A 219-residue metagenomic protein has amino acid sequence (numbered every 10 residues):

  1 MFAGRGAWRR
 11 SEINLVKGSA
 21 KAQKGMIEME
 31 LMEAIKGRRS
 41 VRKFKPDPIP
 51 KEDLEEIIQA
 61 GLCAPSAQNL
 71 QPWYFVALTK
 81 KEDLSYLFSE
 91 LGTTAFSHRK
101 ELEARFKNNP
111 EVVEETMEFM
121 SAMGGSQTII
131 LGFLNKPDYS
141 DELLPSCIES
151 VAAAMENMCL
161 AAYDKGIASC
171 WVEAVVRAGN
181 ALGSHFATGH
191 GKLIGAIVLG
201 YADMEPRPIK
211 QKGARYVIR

Functional and structural regions predicted by a protein language model:
R9-E28: Short, Lys/Arg-enriched N-terminal segments with co-localized hydrophobic residues within the first ~10-30 amino acids
M26-P48, E52-E56: Short acidic N-proximal helix/loop "leader" segments that mark the beginning of a domain or an inter-domain linker
E33-V41, M117, L193-R219: C-terminal helix-cap and adjacent tail motif
E56-I57, G61, T128-I130, K136-S184: Small-aliphatic-rich amphipathic alpha-helix that forms the alpha element of a beta-alpha
P65-N69: Glycine-rich phosphate/pyrophosphate-binding beta-alpha loops
A77-S150: Glycine/small-residue-rich phosphate/adenosyl-binding loop
L182-G195: Short, electropositive alpha-helical surface patch
